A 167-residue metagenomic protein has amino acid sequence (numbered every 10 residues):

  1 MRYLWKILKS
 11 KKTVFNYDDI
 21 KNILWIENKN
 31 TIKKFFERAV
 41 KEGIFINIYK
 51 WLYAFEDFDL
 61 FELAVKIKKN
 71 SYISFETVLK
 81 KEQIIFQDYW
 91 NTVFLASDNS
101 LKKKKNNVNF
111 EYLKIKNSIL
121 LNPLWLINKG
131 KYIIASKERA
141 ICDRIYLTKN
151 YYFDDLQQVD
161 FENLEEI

Functional and structural regions predicted by a protein language model:
M1-Y72: Short beta-edge/loop segments at beta->alpha junctions of small alpha/beta modules that act as binding/recognition
A54-I167: Nucleic-acid-binding surface
